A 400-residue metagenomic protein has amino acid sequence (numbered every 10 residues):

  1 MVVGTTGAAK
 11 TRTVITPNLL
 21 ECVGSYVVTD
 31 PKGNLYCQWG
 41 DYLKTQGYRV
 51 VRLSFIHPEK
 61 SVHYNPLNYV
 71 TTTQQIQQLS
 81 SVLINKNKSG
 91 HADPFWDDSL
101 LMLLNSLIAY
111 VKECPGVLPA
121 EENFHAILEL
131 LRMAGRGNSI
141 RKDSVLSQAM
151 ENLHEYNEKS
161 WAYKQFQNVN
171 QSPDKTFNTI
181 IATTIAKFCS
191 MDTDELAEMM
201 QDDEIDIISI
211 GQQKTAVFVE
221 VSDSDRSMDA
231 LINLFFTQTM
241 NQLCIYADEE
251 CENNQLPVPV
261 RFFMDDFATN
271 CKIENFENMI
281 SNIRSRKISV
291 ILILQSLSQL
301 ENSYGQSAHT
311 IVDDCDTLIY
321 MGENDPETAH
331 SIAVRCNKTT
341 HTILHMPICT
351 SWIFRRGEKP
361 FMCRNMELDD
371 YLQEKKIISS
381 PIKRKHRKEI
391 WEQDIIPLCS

Functional and structural regions predicted by a protein language model:
V3-I288, S303, K338-M362, S380-S400: P-loop NTPase motor domains
Y42-L43, L67-N68, Q306-T310, V334-N337 (+1 more regions): Short secondary-structure boundary/capping segments
L53-S54, L294, G322: Short beta->alpha connector loops at strand-helix junctions that form conserved, small/polar/Pro-enriched
L292-L294, D314: Catalytic or ion-translocation cores adjacent to nucleophile or general acid/base/metal-coordination motifs in diverse
Q295-Q299: Conserved H-loop
Q306-S331: Conserved P-loop NTPase catalytic core
D370-R384: C-terminal alpha-helical "lid" subdomain
